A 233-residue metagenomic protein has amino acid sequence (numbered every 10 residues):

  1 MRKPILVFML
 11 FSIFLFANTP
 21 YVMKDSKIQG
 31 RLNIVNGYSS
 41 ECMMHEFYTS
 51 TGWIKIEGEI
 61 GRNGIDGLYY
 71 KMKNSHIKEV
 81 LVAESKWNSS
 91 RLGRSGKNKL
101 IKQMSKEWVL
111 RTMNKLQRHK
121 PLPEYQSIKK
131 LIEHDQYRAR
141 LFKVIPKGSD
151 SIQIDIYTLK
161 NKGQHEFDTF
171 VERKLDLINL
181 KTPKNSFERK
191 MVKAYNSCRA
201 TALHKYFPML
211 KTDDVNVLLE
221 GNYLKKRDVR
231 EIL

Functional and structural regions predicted by a protein language model:
P4-F14: Sec-dependent N-terminal signal peptides
A17-V22, G67, L233: Non-Sec secretion/translocation targeting segments of pathogen effectors
T19-E59: Acidic-basic catalytic patches of nuclease active cores, encompassing PD-(D/E)XK and other metal-cofactor nuclease
S50-N63, S75-L81, S85-V217: Catalytic cores of nucleic-acid endonucleases
G64-Y70: Short acidic loop-to-beta-strand element that houses the catalytic metal-binding Asp/Glu of nuclease active sites
L219-L233: Short, low-complexity, Pro/Ser/Thr/Gly-rich segments in the mature regions of secreted, periplasmic
